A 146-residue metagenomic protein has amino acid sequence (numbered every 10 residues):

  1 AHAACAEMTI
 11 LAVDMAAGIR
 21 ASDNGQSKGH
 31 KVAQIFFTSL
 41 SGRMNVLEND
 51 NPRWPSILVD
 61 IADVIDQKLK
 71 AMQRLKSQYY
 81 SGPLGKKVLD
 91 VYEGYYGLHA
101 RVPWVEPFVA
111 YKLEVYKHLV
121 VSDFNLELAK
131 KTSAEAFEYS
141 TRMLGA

Functional and structural regions predicted by a protein language model:
A1-A146: Metal-dependent de-N-acetylase/amidase catalytic core
